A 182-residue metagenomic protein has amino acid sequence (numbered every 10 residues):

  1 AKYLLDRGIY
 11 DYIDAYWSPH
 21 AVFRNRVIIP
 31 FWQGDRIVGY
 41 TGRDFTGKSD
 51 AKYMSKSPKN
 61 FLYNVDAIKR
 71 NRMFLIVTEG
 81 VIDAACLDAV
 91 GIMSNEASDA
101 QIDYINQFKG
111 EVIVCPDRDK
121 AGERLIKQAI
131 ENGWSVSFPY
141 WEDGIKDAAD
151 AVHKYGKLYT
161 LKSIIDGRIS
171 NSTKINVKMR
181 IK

Functional and structural regions predicted by a protein language model:
A1-Y10, P30, G34, I76-V77 (+2 more regions): Replication-associated primase and helicase/ATPase modules
K2-G8, H20-E111, P116, L125-I126: Phosphate-handling DNA/RNA-contact segment within nucleic-acid enzymes
I13: Phosphate-interacting basic helix/loop segments used at nucleotide- and nucleic-acid interfaces
Y16-W17: Short helix-to-loop capping/linker segments positioned immediately adjacent to catalytic or ligand/cofactor-binding
D119: Catalytic metal-binding/acid-base residues of hydrolase active sites
